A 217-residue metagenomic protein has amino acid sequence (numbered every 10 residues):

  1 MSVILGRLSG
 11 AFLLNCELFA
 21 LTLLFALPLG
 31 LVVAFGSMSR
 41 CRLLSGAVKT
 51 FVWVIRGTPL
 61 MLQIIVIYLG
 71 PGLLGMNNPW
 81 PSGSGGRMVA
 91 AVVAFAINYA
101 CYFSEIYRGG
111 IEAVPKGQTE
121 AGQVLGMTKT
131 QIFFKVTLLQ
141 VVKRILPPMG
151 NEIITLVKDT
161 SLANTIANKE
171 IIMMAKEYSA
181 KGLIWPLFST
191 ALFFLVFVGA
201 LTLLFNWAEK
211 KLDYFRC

Functional and structural regions predicted by a protein language model:
M1-C217: Transmembrane alpha-helices and adjacent helix-loop boundaries
